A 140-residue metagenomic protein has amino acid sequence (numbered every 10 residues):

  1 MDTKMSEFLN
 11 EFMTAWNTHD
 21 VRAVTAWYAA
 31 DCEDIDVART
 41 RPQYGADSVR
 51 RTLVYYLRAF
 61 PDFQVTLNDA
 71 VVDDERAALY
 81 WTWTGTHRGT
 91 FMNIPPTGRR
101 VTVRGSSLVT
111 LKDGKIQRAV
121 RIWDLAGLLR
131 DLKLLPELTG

Functional and structural regions predicted by a protein language model:
M1-G140: C-terminal and inter-domain tail/linker signature
